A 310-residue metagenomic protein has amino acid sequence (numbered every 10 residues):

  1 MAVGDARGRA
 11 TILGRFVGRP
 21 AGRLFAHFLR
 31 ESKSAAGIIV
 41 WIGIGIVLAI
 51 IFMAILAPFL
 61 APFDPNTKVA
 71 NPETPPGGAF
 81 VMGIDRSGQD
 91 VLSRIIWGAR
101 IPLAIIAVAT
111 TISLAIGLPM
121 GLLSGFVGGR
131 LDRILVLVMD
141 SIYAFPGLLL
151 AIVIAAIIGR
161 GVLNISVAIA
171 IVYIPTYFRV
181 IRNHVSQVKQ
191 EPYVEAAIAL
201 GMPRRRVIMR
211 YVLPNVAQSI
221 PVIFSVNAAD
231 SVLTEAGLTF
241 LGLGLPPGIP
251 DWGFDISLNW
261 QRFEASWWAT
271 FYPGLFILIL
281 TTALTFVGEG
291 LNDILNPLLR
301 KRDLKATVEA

Functional and structural regions predicted by a protein language model:
M1-I46, F286-A310: Transmembrane alpha-helical segments of polytopic membrane transport and secretion proteins
G4, G45, A49, M53-S87 (+1 more regions): Hydrophobic alpha-helical transmembrane segments of membrane transport/permease proteins and related membrane-embedded
I42-L56, V108, I112, I116 (+6 more regions): Lipid-exposed faces of alpha-helical membrane segments in multi-pass integral membrane proteins
V81, D85, V91, A115 (+3 more regions): Generic hydrophobic transmembrane alpha-helix motif, especially the helices
V91-F126, I279-L280: Transmembrane alpha-helix signature in integral membrane proteins
Y143, I154-I157, H184-V185, L233-I277 (+1 more regions): Glycine-rich helix-loop "coupling/hinge" segments at transmembrane-helix boundaries in multipass transporters
V172, Q218-A228, W267-A310: C-terminal transmembrane helix and the adjacent membrane-cytosol boundary/short C-terminal tail of inner/organellar
